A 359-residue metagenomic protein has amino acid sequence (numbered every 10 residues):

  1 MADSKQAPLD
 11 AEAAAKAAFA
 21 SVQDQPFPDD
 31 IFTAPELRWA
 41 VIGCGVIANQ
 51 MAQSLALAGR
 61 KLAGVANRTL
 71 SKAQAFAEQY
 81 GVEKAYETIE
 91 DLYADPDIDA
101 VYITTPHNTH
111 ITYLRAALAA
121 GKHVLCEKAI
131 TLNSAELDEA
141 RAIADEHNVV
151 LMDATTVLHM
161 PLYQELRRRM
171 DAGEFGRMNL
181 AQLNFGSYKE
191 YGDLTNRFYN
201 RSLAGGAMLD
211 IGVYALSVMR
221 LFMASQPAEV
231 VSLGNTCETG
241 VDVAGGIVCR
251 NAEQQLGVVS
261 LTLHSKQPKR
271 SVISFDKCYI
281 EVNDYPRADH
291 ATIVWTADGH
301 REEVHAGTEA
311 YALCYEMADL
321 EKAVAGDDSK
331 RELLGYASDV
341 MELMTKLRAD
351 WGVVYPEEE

Functional and structural regions predicted by a protein language model:
M1-T33, A100-Y102, A252, D319-E359: C-terminal helix-rich "cap/oligomerization" subdomain common to oxidoreductases
A2-Y80: N-terminal Rossmann-like dinucleotide-binding module
M51, T69, Y80-I143: Beta-loop-alpha module in the N-terminal Rossmann-like domain of NAD(P)-dependent dehydrogenases, especially those
Y86, C126, L151-D153, V282: Hydrophobic residues in well-ordered beta-strands that form the structural core
E139-T156, R177-A181: Rossmann-fold dehydrogenase core element
V157-V230, E238: Predominantly a Rossmann-like dinucleotide-binding segment in NAD(P)-dependent oxidoreductases
N235-D242, N251-E321, D328-G335: NAD(P)-dinucleotide binding in Rossmann-like oxidoreductases
